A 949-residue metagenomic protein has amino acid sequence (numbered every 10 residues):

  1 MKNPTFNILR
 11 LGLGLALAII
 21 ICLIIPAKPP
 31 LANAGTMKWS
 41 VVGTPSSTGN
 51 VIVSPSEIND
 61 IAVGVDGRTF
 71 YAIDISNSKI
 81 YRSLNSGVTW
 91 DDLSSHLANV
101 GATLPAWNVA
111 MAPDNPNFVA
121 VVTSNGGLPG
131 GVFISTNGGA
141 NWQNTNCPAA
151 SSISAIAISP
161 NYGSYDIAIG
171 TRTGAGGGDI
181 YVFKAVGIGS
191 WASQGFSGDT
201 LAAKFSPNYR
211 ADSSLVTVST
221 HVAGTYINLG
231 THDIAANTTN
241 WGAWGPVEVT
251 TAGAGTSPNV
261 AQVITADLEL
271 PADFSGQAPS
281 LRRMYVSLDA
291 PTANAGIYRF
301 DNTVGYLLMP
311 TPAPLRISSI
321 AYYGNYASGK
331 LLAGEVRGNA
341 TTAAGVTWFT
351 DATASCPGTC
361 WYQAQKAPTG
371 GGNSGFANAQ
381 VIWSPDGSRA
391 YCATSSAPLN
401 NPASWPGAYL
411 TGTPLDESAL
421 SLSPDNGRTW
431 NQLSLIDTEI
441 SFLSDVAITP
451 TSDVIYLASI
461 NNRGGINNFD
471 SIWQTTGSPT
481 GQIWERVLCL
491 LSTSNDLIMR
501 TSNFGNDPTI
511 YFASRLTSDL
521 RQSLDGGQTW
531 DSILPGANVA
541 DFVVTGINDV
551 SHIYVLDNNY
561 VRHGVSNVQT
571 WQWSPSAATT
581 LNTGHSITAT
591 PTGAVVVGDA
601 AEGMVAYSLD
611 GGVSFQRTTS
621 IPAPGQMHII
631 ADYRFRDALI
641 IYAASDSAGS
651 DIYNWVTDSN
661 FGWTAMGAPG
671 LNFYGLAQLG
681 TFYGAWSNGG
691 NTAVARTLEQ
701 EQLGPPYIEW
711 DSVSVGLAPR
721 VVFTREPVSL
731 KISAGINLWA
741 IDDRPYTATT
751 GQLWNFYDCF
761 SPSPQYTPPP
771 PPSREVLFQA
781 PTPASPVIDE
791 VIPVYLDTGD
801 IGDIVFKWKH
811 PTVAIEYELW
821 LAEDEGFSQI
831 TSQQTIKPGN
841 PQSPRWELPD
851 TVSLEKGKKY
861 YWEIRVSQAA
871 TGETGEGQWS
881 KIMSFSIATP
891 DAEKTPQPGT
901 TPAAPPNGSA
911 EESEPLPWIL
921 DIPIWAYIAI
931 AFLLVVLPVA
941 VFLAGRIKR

Functional and structural regions predicted by a protein language model:
A32-E57, R82-P105, P129-S154, G176-L201 (+14 more regions): Trp- and S/T/G-rich repeat-edge/linker motifs of beta-rich repeat architectures
N59-V65, N108-N115, I156-G163, K204-A211 (+10 more regions): Structural signature of eukaryotic scaffold interfaces centered on beta-propeller domains
T767-P771, F885-L920: C-terminal low-complexity, Ser/Thr- and acidic/Pro-rich disordered "stalk" regions positioned immediately N-terminal
G802-V813: Conserved aromatic anchor
E818-G857: Recognizes extended acidic, P/S/T-rich segments that occur within or adjacent to Ig-like beta-sandwich modules
Q868-P890: Extracellular fibronectin type III
A926-R949: C-terminal membrane-anchoring or membrane-association module
